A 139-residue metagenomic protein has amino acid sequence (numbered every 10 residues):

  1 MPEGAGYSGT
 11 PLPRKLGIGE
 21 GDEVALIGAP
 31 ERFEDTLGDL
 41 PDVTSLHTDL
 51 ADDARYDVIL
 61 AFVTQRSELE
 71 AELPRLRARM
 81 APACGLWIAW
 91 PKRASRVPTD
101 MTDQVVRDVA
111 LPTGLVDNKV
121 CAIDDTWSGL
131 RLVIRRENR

Functional and structural regions predicted by a protein language model:
M1-R139: S-adenosyl-L-methionine-dependent methyltransferase catalytic core, i.e., the SAM/SAH-binding region
